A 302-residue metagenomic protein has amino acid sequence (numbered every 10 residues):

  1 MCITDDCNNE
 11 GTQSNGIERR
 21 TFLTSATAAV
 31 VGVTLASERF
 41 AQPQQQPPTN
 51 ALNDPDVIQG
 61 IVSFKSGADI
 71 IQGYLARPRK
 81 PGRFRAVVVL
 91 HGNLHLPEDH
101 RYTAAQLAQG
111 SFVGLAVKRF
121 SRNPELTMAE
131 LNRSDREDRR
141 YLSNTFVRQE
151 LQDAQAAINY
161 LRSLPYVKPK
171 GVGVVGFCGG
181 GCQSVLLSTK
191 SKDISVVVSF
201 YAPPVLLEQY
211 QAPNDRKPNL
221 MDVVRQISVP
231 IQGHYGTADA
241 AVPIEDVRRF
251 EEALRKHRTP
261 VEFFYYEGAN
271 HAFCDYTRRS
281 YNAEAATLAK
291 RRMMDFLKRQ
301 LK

Functional and structural regions predicted by a protein language model:
M1-I17: N-terminal secretory signal peptides
G16-T24, V31-P48: N-terminal twin-arginine translocation
Q46-R79: N-terminal cap/lid segment of alpha/beta-hydrolase-fold proteins
F84-H91: Short beta-strand element of the alpha/beta-hydrolase
E98-V117, R122: Short amphipathic alpha-helix adjacent to the substrate-entry channel of hydrolases
N132-G173: Gly/Ser-rich "nucleophile elbow"/oxyanion-hole loop immediately N-terminal to the catalytic nucleophile in hydrolases
I227, G233-Y235: Short beta-strand/loop motif that positions the catalytic acidic residue of the alpha/beta-hydrolase fold
R255-K302: C-terminal catalytic histidine-bearing segment of alpha/beta-hydrolase fold enzymes
